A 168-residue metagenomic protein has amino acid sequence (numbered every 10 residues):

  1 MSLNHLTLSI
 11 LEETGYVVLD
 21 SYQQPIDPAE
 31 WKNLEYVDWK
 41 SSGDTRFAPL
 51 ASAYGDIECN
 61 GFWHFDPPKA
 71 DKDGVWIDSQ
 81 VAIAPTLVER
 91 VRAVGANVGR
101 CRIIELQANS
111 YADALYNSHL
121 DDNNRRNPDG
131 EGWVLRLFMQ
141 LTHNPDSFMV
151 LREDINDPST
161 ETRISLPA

Functional and structural regions predicted by a protein language model:
M1-R102: Non-heme Fe(II)/2-oxoglutarate
R90-A168: Catalytic core of non-heme Fe(II) oxygenases with the double-stranded beta-helix
